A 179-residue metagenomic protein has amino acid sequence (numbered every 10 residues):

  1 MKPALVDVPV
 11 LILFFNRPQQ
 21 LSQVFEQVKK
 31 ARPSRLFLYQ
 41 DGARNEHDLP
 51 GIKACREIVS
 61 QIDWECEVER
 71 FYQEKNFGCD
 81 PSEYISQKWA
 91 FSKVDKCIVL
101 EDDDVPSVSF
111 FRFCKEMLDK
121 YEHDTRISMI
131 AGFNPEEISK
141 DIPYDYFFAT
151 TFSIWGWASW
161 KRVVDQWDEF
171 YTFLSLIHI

Functional and structural regions predicted by a protein language model:
M1-K29: N-proximal low-complexity "stem/linker" segments adjacent to membrane-targeting elements
K30-F71: Acidic donor-binding segment of Leloir-type glycosyltransferases
K75-S82: A short, glycine-/small-residue-rich helix N-cap motif at loop->alpha-helix starts within glycosyltransferase
Y84-K96: Active-site nucleotide-sugar/metal-binding loop of Leloir-type enzymes
V94-V105: Short beta-strand-to-loop acidic/aromatic patch adjacent to the donor-nucleotide binding site
S109-Y146: Conserved donor NDP-sugar-binding/catalytic core segment of glycosyltransferases
S153-D168: Conserved nucleotide-sugar donor-binding and metal-coordinating catalytic region shared by glycosyltransferases
I177-I179: Conserved small/polar residues in nucleotide/adenosyl-binding loops
